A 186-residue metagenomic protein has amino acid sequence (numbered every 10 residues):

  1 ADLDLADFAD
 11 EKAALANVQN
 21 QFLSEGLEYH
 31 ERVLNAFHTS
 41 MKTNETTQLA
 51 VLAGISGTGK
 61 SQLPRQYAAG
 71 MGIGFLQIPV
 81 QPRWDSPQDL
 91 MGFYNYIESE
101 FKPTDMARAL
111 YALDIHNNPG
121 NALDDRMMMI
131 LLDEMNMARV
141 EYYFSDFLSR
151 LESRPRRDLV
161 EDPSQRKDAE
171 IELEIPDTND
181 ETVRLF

Functional and structural regions predicted by a protein language model:
A1-F186: AAA+ P-loop NTPase catalytic core and its hallmark functional loops
